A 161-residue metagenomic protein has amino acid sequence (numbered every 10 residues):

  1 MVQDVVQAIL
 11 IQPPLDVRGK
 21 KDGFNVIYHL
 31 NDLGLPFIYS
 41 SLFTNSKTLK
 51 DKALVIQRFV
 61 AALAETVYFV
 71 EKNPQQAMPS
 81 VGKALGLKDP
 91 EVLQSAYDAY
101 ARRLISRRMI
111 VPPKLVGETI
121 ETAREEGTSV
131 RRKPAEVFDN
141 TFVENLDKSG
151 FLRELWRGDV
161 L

Functional and structural regions predicted by a protein language model:
V2-G86: Pocket-lining segment of extracytoplasmic ligand-binding domains
Q12, L30, L93, P134-A135: Short loop/turn and capping residues at structural boundaries
R18-G19, P36-F37, A99-Y100, N140-F142: Short secondary-structure boundary/hinge segments and terminal tails
G23, I38, N45, R107 (+4 more regions): Glycine-rich, flexible loop/turn motifs
H29, N73, D89, V111-P112 (+1 more regions): Poly-acidic low-complexity segments
L30-L33, S46-K52, V111-K114, S149-W156: Short, structured secondary-structure boundary patches
K52-R132: Secondary-structure end/capping motifs
E121-L161: Conserved C-terminal helix/tail region of periplasmic/extracytoplasmic solute-binding proteins
